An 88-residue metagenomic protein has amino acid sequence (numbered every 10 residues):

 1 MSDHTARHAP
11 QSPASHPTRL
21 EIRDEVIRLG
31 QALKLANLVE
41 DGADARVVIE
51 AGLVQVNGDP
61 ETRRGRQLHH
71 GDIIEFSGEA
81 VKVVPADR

Functional and structural regions predicted by a protein language model:
M1-L35, P60-R63, Q67-R88: Ferredoxin-like alpha/beta domains used as RNA- or RNAP-binding modules
A45, V54, G71: Short hydrophobic/aromatic patches on the structural cores and recognition surfaces of FHA
V48-I49, L68: Short, well-ordered loop/turn sites that connect or cap secondary structure elements
A51-D59: Short, structured beta-strand/loop micro-motifs enriched in basic residues and often containing a Trp
